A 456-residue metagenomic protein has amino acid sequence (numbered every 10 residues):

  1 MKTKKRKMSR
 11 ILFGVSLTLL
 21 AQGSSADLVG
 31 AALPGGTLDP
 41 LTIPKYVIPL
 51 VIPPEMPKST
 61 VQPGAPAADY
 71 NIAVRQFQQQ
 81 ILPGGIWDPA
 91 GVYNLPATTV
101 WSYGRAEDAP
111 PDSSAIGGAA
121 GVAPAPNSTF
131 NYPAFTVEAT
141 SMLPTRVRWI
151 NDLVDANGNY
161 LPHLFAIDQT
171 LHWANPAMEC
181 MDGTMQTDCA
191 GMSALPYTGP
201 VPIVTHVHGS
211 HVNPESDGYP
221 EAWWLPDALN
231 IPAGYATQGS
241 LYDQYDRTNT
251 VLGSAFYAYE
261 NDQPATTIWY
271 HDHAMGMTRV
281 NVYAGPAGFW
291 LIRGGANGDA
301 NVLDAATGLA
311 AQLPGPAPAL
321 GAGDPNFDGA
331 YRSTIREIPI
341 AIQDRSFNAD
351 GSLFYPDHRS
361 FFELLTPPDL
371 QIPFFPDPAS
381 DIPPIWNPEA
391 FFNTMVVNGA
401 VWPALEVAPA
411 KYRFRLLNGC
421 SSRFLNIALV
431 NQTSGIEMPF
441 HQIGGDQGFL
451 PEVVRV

Functional and structural regions predicted by a protein language model:
K2-L12: Bacterial N-terminal signal peptides that target proteins for export
I11-L19: Sec-dependent N-terminal signal peptides
A21-S25: N-terminal signal peptide c-region/cleavage motif recognized by signal peptidases
D27-A73, G329: N-terminal pre-domain segments of enzymes
A67-D304, R423-V456: Histidine- and aromatic-enriched segments that form or immediately flank copper-ligand environments
A68-R75, R336-D344, L405-E406: Short amphipathic
V212-T237, D344-D350, F354-V456: Histidine- and aromatic-rich segments of cupredoxin/plastocyanin-like copper-binding domains
N301-D381: Glycine-rich (often Gly-Gly/Gly-Pro-rich) flexible segments and glycine-rich loop motifs, frequently accented by
